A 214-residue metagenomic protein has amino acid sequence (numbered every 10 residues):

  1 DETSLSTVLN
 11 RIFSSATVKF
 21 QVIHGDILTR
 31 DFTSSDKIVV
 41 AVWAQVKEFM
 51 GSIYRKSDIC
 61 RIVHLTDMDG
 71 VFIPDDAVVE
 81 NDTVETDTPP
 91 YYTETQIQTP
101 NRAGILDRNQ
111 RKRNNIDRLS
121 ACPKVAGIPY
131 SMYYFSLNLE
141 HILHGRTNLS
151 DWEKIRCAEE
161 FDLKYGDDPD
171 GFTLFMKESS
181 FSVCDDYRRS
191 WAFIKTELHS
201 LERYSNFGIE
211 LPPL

Functional and structural regions predicted by a protein language model:
T3-D36, V40-L214: C-terminal accessory helical subdomains adjacent to catalytic cores in phosphodiester- and nucleotide-handling enzymes
